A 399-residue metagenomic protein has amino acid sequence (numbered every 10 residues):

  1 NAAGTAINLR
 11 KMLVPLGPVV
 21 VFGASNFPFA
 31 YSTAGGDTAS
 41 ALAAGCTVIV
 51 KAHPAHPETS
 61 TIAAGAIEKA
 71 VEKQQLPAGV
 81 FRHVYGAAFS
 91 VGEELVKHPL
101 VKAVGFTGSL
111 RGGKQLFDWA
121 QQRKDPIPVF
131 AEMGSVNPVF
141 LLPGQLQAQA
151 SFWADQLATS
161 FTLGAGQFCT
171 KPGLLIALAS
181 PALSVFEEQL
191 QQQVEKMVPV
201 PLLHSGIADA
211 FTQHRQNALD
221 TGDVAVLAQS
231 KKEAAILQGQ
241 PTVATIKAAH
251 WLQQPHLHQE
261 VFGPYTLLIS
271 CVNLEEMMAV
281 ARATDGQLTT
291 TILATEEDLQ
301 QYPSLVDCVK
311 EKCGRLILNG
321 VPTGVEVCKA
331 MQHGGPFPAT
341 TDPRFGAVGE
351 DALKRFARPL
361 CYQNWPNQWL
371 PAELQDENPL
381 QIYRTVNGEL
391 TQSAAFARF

Functional and structural regions predicted by a protein language model:
N1-A158, S180-S184, S393-A395: Rossmann-like NAD(P) dinucleotide-binding subdomain of oxidoreductase/dehydrogenase enzymes
R10-K11, Q121, V129-A131, A165-G166 (+2 more regions): Replace "in large, NTP-powered and nucleic-acid-processing enzymes" with "in large, NTP-powered factors and other
C46-T59, V80, I127-P143, L157 (+5 more regions): Short loop-to-beta-strand entry elements in the cores of soluble alpha/beta enzymes
I67-V71, Q75, P99, A103 (+11 more regions): Structural signal for hydrophobic packing residues in well-ordered secondary-structure cores of soluble enzyme domains
L95-L100, P143-Q147, R215-Q216, Q240-T242 (+2 more regions): Short, surface-exposed amphipathic charged segments that create phosphate/polyanion-binding patches used for binding
A177-T289, Q300: NAD(P)-dependent aldehyde/semialdehyde dehydrogenase
A234-L237, L274-L370: C-terminal core of ALDH-fold dehydrogenases
P371-F399: Extended hydrophobic packing segments that form well-structured cores
